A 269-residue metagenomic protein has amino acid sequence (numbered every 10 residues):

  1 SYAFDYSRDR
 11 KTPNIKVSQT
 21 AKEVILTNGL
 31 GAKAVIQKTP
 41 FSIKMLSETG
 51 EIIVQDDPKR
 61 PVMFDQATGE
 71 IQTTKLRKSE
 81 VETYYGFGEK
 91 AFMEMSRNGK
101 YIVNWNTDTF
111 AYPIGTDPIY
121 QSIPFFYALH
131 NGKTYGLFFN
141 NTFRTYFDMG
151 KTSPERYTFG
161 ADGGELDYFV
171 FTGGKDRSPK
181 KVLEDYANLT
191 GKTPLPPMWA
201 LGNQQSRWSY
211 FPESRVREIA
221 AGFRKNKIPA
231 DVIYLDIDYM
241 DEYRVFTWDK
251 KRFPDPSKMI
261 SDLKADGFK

Functional and structural regions predicted by a protein language model:
S1-T190, P196-W199, S206-W208, R215 (+5 more regions): N-terminal accessory segment at the very beginning of proteins
P197-L201, I228-D231, D266-K269: Short, well-ordered coil/turn segments that N-cap beta-strands
N203-S206, Y243-V245: A short, structure-level motif marking secondary-structure boundaries and short turns
Y234-K269: Acidic/aromatic-lined carbohydrate-recognition and catalytic surfaces of CAZymes acting on diverse glycans
